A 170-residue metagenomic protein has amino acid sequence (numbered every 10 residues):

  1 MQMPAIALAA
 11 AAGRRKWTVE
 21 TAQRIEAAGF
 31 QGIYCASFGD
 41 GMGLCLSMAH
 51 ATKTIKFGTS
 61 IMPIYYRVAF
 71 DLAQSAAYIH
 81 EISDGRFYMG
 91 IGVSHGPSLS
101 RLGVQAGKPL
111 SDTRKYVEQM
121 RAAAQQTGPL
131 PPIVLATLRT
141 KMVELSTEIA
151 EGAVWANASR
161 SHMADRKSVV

Functional and structural regions predicted by a protein language model:
M1-V170: Active-site-adjacent structural elements that line small-molecule/cofactor binding pockets in enzymes
